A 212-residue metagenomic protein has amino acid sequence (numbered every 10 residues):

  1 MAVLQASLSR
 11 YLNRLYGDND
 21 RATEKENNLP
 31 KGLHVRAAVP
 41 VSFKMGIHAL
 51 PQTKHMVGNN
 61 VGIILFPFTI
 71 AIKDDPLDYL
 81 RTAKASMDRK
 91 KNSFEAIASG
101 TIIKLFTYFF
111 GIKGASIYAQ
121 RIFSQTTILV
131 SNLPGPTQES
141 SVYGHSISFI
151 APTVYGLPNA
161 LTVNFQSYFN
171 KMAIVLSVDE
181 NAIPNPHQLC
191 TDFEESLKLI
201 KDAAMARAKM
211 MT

Functional and structural regions predicted by a protein language model:
M1-T212: Acyl-CoA-dependent O-acyltransferases
